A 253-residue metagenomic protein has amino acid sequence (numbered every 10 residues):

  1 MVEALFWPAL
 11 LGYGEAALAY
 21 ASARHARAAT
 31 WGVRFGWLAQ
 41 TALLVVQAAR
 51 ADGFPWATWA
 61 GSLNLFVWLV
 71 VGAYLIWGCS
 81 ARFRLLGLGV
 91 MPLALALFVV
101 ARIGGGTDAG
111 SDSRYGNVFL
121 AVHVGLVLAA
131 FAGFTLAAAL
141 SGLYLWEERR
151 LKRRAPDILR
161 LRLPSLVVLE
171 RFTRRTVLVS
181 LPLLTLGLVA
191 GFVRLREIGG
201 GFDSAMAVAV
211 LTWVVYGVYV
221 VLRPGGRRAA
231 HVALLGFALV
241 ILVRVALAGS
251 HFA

Functional and structural regions predicted by a protein language model:
M1-A16, A130-F134: Hydrophobic transmembrane alpha-helical segments in integral membrane proteins
R27-R34, T58-S62, R84-L95, A229-G236: Cytoplasmic-side transmembrane-helix entry/capping segments in multi-pass membrane proteins
Q40-V90, F192-V210: Membrane-interface helix-loop-helix modules in multi-pass inner-membrane proteins
S80-L128: Hydrophobic alpha-helical segments and helix pairs
A129-R154: Transmembrane alpha-helix/helix-exit interface in multi-pass inner-membrane proteins
R150-V193: A mid-sequence, solvent-exposed acidic-amphipathic segment
V218-L239: Interfacial loop-to-transmembrane junctions
L242-A253: Juxtamembrane boundary at the C-terminal end of a transmembrane helix
